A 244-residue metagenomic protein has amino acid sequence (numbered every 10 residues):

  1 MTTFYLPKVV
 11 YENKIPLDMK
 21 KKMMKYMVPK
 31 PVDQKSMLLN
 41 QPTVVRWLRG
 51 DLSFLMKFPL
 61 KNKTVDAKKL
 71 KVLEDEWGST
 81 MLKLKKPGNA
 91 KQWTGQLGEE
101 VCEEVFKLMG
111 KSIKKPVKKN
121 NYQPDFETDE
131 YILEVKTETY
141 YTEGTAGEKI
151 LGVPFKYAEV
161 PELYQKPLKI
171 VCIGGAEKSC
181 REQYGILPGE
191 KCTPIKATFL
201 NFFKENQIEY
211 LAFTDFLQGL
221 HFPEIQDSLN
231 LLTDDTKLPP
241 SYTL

Functional and structural regions predicted by a protein language model:
T2-K115: Acidic-basic catalytic patches of nuclease active cores, encompassing PD-(D/E)XK and other metal-cofactor nuclease
E100, E104, P154, T193-A197: Residue-level marker for well-ordered alpha-helical positions
C102-G110, Y157-Y164, F203: Hydrophobic, Leu/Ile/Phe/Ala-enriched alpha-helical segments that form helix-helix packing faces
V117, D125: Core catalytic machinery and nucleic-acid-binding channels of phosphodiester-processing enzymes
Y122: Beta-rich catalytic cores
F126-T139: Conserved catalytic cores of phosphodiester-cleaving nucleases, focusing on short active-site segments
T137-K191: Catalytic cores of nucleic-acid endonucleases
K169-L244: Domain-level recognition of nuclease-like catalytic cores that cleave nucleotide substrates
